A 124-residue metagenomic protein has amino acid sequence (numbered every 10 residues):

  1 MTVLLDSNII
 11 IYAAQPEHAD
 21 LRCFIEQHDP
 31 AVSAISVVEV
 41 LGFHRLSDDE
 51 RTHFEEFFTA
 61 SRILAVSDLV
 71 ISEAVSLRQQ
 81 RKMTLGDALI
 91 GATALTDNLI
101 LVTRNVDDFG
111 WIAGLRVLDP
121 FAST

Functional and structural regions predicted by a protein language model:
M1-V32, G42-E55, S123-T124: Short, well-structured N-terminal submotif of metal-dependent ribonuclease cores
V3, D29-V32, A60, L64 (+1 more regions): Short loop->beta-strand "edge-of-pocket" segments that line small-molecule binding or catalytic clefts across diverse
I9-I10, S36, V70, L89-I90 (+1 more regions): Alpha-helix capping/helix-boundary segments
E26, F57-T59, I112-A113: Short, structured coil segments at secondary-structure junctions
T59-Q80: Acidic catalytic patch
Q80-G86: Donor nucleotide-sugar recognition loop
G91, L95-T124: Acidic, PIN/NYN-like endoribonuclease modules and their adjacent C-terminal/linker elements
